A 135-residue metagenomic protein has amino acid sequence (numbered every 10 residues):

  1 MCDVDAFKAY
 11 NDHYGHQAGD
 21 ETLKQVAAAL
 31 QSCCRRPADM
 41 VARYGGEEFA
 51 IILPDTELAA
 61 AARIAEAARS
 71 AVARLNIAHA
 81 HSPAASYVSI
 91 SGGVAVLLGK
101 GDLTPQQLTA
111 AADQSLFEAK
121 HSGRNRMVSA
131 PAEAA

Functional and structural regions predicted by a protein language model:
C2, H13, A29-M40, I77-P83 (+2 more regions): Nucleotide second-messenger and two-component phosphorelay signaling modules
D5-S32, A42-G46, A50-I51, L58-E66 (+2 more regions): Conserved long alpha-helical elements within nucleotide-processing catalytic cores of c-di-GMP signaling and class III
K8, R35-R36, R43, A67-R69 (+3 more regions): Short, cationic motifs built from Arg/Lys/His that form the positively charged side of catalytic pockets
Y14, M40, S86, G93-A95 (+1 more regions): Flexible, nucleotide-binding loop/lid elements of kinase catalytic cores
R43, V72-I90: Catalytic core regions of nucleotide second-messenger enzymes
I52-P54, A95: Short hydrophobic/aromatic beta-strand micro-patches that form the beta-sheet surface supporting nucleotide- or nucleic
L58-E66, A80, L97-A135: Catalytic-core segments of nucleotide cyclases and related cyclic-nucleotide turnover enzymes
